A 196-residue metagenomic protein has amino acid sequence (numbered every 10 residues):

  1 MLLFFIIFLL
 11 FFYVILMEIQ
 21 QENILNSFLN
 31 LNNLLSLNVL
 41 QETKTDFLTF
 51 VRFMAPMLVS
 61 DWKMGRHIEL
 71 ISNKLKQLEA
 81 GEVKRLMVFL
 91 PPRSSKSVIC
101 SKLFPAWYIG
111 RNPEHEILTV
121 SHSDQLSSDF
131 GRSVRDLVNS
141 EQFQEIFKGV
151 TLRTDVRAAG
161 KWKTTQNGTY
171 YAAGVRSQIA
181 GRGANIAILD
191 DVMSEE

Functional and structural regions predicted by a protein language model:
M1-L16: Hydrophobic alpha-helical signal peptides and transmembrane signal-/tail-anchor segments that drive secretory-pathway
F12-V83: N-terminal accessory segments
R85-M87, E116-L118, T169, I186: Residue-level preference for the first positions of well-ordered beta-strands
F89-P91, K96-F143: Conserved P-loop
V120-R176: Conserved nucleotide-state-sensing and coupling region of NTP-binding domains
S127-F130, A180-G181, E195-E196: Switch/connector loops and helix/strand junctions flanking conserved nucleotide-binding motifs in nucleotide-processing
S177-N185: Short basic/glycine-enriched coil/helix segment immediately N-terminal to the Walker B
I186-E196: Signature of the SF2 helicase/ATPase Hel1-core->accessory helical subdomain module
